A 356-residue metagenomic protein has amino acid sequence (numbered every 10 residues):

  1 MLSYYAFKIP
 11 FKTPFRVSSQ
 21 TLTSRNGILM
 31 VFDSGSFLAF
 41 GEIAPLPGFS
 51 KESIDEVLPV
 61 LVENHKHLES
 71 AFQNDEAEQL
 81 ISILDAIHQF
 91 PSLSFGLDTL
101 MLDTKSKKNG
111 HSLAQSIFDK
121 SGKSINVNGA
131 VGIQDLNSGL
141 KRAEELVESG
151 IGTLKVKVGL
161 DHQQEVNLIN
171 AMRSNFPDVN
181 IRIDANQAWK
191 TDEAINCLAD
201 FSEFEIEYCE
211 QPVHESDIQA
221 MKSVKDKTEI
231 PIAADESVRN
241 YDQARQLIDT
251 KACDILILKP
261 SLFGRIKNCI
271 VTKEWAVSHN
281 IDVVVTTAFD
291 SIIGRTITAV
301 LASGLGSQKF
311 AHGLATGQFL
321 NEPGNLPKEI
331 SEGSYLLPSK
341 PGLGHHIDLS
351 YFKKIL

Functional and structural regions predicted by a protein language model:
M1-I181, A188, D192, S202-E203 (+1 more regions): N-terminal capping/lid subdomain adjacent to the active-site entrance of alpha/beta enzymes
E42, E165, E210, E236 (+1 more regions): Acidic-residue sensor for enzyme active/binding pockets
D75, L113-S116, Y208-P212, T286-A288 (+1 more regions): Flexible, glycine/charged-enriched surface loops at secondary-structure junctions
A114-Q115, W189-D192, V213-E215, S237-I248: Short, composition-biased local secondary-structure segments
G132, T153-D161, N180-Q187, E205-E215 (+2 more regions): Catalytic beta/alpha-barrel core
A143, V166-R173, I195-L198, I218-M221 (+3 more regions): Generic structural signal for well-ordered alpha-helices, preferentially at hydrophobic/aromatic core positions
V166-N186, A220-I232, H279: Alpha-helix-loop-beta-strand connector modules within alpha/beta enzyme cores
E205, S216-S223, K227, P231 (+1 more regions): Shared catalytic-loop signature of beta/alpha-barrel
